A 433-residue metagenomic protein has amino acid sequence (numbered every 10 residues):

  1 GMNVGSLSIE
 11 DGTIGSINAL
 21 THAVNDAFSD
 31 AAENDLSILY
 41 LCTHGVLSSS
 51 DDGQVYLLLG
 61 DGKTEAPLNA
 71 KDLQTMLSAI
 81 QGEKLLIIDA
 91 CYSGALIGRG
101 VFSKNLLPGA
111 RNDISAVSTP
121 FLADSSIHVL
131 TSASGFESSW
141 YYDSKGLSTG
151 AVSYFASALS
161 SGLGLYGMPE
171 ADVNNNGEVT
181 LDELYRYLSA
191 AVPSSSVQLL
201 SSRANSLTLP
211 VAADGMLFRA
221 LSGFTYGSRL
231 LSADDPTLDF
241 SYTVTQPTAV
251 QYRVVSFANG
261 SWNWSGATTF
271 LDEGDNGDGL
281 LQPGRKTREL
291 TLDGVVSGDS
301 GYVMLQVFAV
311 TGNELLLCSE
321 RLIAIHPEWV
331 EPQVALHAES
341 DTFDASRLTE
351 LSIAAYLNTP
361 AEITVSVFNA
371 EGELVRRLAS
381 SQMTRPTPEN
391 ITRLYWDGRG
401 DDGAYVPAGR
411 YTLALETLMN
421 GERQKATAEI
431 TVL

Functional and structural regions predicted by a protein language model:
G1-R229, D235, D239-A249, I323-P327: Cysteine endopeptidase catalytic domains of the caspase/legumain-like
N34, P247, R285, G298-Y302 (+3 more regions): Extracellular Ig-like/FN3 beta-sandwich strand-entry sites
A171-L181, R229-T237, G260, D278-G279 (+5 more regions): Acidic, glycine-anchored loop motifs typical of Ca2+
L238-V244, L351-L357, W396: Aromatic/hydrophobic beta-strand junction motif of beta-rich domains
Q251-V255, T364-F368: Beta-strand signatures of extracellular beta-sandwich domains
W262-G298, L374-V406: Glycine-centered tight-turn motifs at strand-turn-strand junctions
Q306-A354, A408-L433: C-terminal tail/sorting-segment detector
N369-E373, Y411: Short, glycine-anchored, charge-dense loop/turn motifs used at functional sites
